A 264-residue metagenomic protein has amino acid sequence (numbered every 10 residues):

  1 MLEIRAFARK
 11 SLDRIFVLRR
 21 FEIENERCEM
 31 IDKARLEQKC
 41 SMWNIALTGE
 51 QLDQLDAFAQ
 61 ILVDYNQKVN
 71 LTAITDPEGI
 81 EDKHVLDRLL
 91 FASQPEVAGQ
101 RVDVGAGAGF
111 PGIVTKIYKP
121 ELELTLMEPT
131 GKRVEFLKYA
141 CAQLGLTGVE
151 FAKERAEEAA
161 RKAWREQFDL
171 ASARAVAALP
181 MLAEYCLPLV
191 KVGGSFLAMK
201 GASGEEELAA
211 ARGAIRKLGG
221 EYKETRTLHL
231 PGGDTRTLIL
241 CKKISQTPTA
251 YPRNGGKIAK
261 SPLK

Functional and structural regions predicted by a protein language model:
R14-E29: Short, Lys/Arg-enriched N-terminal segments with co-localized hydrophobic residues within the first ~10-30 amino acids
I31-A98, K132-E135, Y139-V149: Class I SAM-dependent transferase core
L89-A177, M181-E184: Conserved SAM/SAH cofactor-binding pocket of Class I
P129, V176, M199-S203, T227: Short strand-turn motif at the edge of the Rossmann-like AdoMet-binding core
R133-E135, G204, L208: Short alpha-helix immediately C-terminal to the canonical SAM-binding loop
V190-K191: Helix-to-beta-strand junctions that scaffold the AdoMet/dcAdoMet cofactor pocket in Class I SAM-dependent enzymes
G194: Glycine-centered, small-residue-biased loops immediately flanking beta-strands in adenine/cofactor-binding cores
A209-K264: SAM/dcSAM-binding transferase cores
